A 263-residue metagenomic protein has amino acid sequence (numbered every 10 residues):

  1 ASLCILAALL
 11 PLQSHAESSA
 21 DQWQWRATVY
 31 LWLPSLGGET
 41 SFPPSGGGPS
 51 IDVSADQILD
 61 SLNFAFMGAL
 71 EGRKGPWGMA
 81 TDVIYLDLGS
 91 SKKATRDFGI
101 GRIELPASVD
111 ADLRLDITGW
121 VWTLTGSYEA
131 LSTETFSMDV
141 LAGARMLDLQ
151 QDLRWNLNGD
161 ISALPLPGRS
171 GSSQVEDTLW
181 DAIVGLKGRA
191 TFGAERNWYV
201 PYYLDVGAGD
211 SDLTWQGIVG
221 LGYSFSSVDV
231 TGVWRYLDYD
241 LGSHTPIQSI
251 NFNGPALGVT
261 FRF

Functional and structural regions predicted by a protein language model:
H15-L86, G193: Short glycine/proline- and aromatic-enriched beta-strand/turn motifs that initiate or cap beta-hairpins
H15-W23, L131-S137, F192-W198, S226-S227: Short loop/turn motifs that connect adjacent beta-strands in outer-membrane beta-barrel proteins
D21-W23, L62-F66, T118-W122, F136 (+4 more regions): Residues that define the transmembrane beta-barrel architecture of outer-membrane proteins
A27-V29, G68-K74, L124-Y128, A142-A144 (+5 more regions): Residues on the lipid-exposed face of transmembrane beta-strands in outer-membrane beta-barrel proteins
L31-S35, A55, K74-P76, V83-G89 (+8 more regions): Transmembrane beta-strands of outer-membrane beta-barrel pores
S35-N63, Y85-W120, L147-L179, G209 (+1 more regions): Extracellular/periplasm-exposed beta-strand and loop segments of Gram-negative cell-envelope proteins, dominated by
R169-D205: Detector for outer-membrane/organellar transmembrane beta-barrel domains, recognizing the amphipathic beta-strand
G217-F263: Predominantly the C-terminal beta-signal and adjacent terminal strand-loop region of outer-membrane beta-barrel
